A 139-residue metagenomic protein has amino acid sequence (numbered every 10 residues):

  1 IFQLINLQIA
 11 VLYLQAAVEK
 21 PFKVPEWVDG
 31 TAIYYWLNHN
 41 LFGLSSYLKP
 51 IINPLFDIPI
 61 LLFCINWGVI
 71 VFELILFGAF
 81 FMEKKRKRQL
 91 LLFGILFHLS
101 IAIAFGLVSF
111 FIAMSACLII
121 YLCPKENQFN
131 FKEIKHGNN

Functional and structural regions predicted by a protein language model:
I1-I5: Cytoplasm-facing juxtamembrane segments at the starts of transmembrane helices in multi-pass membrane proteins
N6, A10-V71: Membrane-interfacial catalytic/cofactor-binding modules of polytopic membrane enzymes
F63-L76, F80-L91, A102-L107: Long, repeat-rich segments with strong aromatic
F81-K84, I120-N127: Structural signal for the C-terminal ends of transmembrane alpha-helices and the immediately following loop
L90-S100, A116: Central hydrophobic cores of alpha-helical transmembrane segments in multi-pass integral membrane proteins
F105-I119: Loop-to-transmembrane alpha-helix initiation sites
C123-G137: Membrane-interface capping segments at transmembrane-helix boundaries
